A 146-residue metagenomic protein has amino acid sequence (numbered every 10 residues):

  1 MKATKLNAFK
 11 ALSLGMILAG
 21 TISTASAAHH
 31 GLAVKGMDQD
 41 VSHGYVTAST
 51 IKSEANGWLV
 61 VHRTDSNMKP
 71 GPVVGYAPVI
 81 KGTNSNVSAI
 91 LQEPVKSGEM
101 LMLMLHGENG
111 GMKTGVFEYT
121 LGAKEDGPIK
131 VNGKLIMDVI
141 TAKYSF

Functional and structural regions predicted by a protein language model:
K2-S13: Bacterial N-terminal signal peptides that target proteins for export
S13-T21: Bacterial N-terminal signal peptides
I22-A28: Sec/Tat signal peptide C-region and signal peptidase I cleavage site
T47-S49, N84-P94: Exposed aromatic-hydrophobic patches
K52-G57: Short proline/glycine-enriched turn/loop motifs at strand-loop junctions of beta-rich domains
W58-H62, M102-M104: Beta-strand signatures of extracellular beta-sandwich domains
P72-G82: Solvent-exposed serine/threonine-rich low-complexity stretches and specific carbohydrate-binding patches
G107-G122: Short acidic/polar inter-strand loop motif in beta-rich domains
